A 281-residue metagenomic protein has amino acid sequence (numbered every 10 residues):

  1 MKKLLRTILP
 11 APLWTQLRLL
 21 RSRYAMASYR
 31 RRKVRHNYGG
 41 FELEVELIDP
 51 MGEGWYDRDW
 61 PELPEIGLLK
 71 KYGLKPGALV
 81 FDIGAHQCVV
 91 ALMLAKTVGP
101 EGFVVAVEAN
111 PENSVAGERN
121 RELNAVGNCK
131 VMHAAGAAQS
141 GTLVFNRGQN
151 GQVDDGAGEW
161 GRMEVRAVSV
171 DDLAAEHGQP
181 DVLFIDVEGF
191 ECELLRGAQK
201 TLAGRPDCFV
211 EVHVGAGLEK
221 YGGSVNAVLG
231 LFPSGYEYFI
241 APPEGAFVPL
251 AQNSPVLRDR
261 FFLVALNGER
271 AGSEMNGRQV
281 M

Functional and structural regions predicted by a protein language model:
M1-N120, N124, G158, L173-H177 (+1 more regions): S-adenosyl-L-methionine
E46, H133, F184-I185, F209-V212 (+1 more regions): Short beta-strand segments
D57-F81, K130, T142-G204, G215-G223 (+2 more regions): Short internal loop-to-helix segment that lines adenine-nucleotide cofactor pockets
A85, A109, G136-A138, V170 (+2 more regions): Hydrophobic pocket-lining residues within nucleotide cofactor-binding pockets
P111-N150: Core alpha/beta nucleotide-donor-binding catalytic domains of modification enzymes
M132-A134, V168, A241-P243: Conserved beta-strand termini and adjacent loop/short-helix elements that scaffold enzyme active sites in alpha/beta
S224-E237: Conserved Class I S-adenosyl-L-methionine
